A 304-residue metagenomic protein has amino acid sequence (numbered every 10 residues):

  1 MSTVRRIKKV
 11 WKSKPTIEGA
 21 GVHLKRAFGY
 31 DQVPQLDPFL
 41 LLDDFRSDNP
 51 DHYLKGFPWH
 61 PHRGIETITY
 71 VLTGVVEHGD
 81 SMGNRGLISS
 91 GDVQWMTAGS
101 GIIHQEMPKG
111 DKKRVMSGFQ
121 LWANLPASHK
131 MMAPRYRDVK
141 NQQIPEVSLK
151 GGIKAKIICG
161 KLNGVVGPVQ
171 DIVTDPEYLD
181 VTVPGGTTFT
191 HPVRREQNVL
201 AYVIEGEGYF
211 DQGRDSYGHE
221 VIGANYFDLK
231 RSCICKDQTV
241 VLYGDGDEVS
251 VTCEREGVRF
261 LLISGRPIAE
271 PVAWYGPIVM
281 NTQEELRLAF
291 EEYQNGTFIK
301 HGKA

Functional and structural regions predicted by a protein language model:
M1-A304: Jelly-roll (double-stranded beta-helix
